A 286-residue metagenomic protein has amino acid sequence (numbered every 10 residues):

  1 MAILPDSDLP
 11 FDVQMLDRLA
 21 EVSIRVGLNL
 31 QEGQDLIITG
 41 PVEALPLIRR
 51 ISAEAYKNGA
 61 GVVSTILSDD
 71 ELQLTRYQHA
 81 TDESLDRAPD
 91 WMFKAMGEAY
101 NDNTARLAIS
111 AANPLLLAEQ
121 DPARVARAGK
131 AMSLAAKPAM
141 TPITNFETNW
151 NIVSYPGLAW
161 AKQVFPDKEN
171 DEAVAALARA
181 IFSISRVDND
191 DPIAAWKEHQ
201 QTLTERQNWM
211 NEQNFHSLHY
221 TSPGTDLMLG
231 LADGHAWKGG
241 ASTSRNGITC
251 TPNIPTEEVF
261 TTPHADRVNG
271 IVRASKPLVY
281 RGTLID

Functional and structural regions predicted by a protein language model:
A2-N269, P277: Active-site bordering "gate/hinge" segments that shape substrate access to catalytic or cofactor-binding pockets
A274: Conserved short histidine dyad/triad with adjacent acidic residue
L278-D286: Active-site and channel-lining beta-strand-loop segments that bind or position nucleotide-derived/phosphorylated
